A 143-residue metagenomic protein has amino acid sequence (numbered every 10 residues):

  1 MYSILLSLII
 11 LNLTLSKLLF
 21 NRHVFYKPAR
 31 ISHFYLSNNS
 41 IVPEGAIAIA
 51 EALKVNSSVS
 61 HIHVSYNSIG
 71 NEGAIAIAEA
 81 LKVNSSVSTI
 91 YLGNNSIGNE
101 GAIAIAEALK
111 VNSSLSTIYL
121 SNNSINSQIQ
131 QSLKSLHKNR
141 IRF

Functional and structural regions predicted by a protein language model:
M1-F143: Leucine-rich tandem repeat or coiled-coil scaffolds
